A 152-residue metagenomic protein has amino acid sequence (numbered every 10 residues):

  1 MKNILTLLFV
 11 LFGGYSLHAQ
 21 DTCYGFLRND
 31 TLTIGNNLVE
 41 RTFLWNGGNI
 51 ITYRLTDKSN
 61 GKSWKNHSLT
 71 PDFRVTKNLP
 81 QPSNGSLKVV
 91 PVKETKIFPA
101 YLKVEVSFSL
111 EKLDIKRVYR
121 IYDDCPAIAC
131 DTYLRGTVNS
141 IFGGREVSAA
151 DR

Functional and structural regions predicted by a protein language model:
I4-Y15: Sec-dependent N-terminal signal peptides
Q20-G85, P91-D151: Beta-strand-rich N-terminal accessory domains
